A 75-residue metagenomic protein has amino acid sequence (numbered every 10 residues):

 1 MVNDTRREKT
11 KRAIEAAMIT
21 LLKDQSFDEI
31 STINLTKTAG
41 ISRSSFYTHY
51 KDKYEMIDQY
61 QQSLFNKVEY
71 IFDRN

Functional and structural regions predicted by a protein language model:
M1-Q25, N34, T38: Basic, helix-initiating cap at the start of DNA-binding domains
T10-K11, D52-Y54, N66-V68: Short, structured secondary-structure boundary patches
A17, H49, Q59: Residues in the recognition helix of alpha-helical DNA-binding motifs
T20-K23, E29-I30, Q62-N75: Amphipathic alpha-helical linker/stalk segments
L21-Y54: Helix-turn-helix
N34, T38-G40, M56, Q61 (+1 more regions): Basic/polar, acidic-poor N-terminal "presequence/leader" segments that form or can form short amphipathic helices
